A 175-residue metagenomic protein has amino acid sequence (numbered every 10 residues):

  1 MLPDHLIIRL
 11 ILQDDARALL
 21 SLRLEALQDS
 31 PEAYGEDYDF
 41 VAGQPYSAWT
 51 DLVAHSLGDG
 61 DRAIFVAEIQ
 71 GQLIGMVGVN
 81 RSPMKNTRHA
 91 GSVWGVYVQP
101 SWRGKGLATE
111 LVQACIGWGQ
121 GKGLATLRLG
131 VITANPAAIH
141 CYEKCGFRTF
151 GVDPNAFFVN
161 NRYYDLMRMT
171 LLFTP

Functional and structural regions predicted by a protein language model:
M1-I11: Acyl-donor-binding surface of acyltransferase catalytic domains
H5, A125, I132-I139, E143-C145 (+1 more regions): C-terminal "cap" of GNAT-fold acetyltransferases
L10-D14, L20-S21, E25-G95, Q99-S101 (+3 more regions): Acetyl-CoA-dependent GNAT
V93-V96, L127-V131: Conserved hydrophobic beta-strand within the GNAT/NAT acetyltransferase core sheet that lines the active-site cleft
Q99-K105, T133-A134: Active-site acidic-Proline motif in GNAT/NAT acetyltransferases
V112, G119-G130: Conserved GNAT acetyl-CoA-binding A-motif
